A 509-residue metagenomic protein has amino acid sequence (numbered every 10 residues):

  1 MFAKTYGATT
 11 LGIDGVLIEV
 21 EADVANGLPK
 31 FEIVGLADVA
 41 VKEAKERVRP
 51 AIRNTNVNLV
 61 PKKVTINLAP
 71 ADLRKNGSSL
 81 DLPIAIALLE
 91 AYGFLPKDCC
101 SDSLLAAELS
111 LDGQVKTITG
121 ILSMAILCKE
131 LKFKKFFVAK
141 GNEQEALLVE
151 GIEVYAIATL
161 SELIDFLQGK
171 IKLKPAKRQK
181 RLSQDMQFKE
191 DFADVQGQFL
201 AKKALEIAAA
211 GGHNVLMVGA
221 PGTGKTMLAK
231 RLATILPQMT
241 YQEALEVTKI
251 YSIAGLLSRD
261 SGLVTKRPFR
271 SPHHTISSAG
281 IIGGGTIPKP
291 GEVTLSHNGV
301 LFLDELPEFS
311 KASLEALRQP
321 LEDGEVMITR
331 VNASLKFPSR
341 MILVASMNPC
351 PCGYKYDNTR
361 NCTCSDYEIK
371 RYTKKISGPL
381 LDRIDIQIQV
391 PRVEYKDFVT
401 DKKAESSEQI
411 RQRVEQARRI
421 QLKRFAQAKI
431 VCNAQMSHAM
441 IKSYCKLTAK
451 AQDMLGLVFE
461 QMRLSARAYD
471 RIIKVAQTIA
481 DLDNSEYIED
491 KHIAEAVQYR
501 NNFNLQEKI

Functional and structural regions predicted by a protein language model:
M1-L216, A220-T226, V264, T329 (+2 more regions): Peripheral, non-AAA+ core regions of ATP-driven protein-machinery
V34-K45, N58-V60, N67-G77, P288 (+1 more regions): Basic, amphipathic alpha-helical bundle interface domains used for macromolecular binding and assembly
L59-K62, C99-C100, K132, E150 (+8 more regions): Short loop/turn elements that form and flank the Walker-type P-loop nucleotide-binding site in RecA-like NTPase cores
D112, L303-S310, G353: Catalytic P-loop NTPase motifs of RecA-like helicase/translocase cores
E206, L263, R267-P268, S278-L301 (+1 more regions): Conserved alpha-helical scaffold flanking the Walker A/P-loop in AAA+ ATPase domains
M217-S258: Walker A/P-loop
E243-S277, G284-G285, P391, V431-A439 (+2 more regions): Conserved inter-motif catalytic segment of the P-loop NTP-binding fold
N298, D304-E305, A316: Walker B catalytic acidic pair
